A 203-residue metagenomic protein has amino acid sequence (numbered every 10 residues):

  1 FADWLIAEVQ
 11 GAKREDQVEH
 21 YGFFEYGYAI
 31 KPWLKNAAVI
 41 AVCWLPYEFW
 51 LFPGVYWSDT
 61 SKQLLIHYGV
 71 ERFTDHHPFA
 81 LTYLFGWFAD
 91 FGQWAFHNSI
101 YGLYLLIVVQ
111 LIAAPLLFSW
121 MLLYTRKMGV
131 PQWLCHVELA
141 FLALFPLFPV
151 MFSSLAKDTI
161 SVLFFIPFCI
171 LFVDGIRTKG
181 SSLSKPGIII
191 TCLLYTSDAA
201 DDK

Functional and structural regions predicted by a protein language model:
F1-P46: Start-transfer (signal-anchor) and selected internal transmembrane alpha helices of multi-pass inner/ER membrane
L51-L64, R72-F88, G92, F96-Y101: Extracytoplasmic catalytic/substrate-binding loops of multi-pass membrane glycan-assembly enzymes
Y68, W120-L123, S161-K179, T191: Specific aromatic-rich, kink-prone transmembrane helix
V108-G129: Transmembrane-helix motifs of polytopic, lipid-linked glycan transferases
Q132-V137, R177-L194: Short hydrophobic alpha-helices at membrane interfaces in multi-pass membrane enzymes
C135-P146: Short helix- or helix-capping micro-motifs that position conserved polar/aromatic residues at function-defining sites
V150-I160: Short acidic/glycine- and proline-prone juxtamembrane loop motifs at membrane-interface regions of multi-pass membrane
Y195-A200: Conserved small/polar residues in nucleotide/adenosyl-binding loops
